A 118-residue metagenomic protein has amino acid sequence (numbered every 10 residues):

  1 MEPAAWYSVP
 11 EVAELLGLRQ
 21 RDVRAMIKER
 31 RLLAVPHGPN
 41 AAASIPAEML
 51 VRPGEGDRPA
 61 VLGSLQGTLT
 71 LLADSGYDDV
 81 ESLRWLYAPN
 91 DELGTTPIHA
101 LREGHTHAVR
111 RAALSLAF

Functional and structural regions predicted by a protein language model:
M1-F118: Non-transmembrane "mature" sequence context
